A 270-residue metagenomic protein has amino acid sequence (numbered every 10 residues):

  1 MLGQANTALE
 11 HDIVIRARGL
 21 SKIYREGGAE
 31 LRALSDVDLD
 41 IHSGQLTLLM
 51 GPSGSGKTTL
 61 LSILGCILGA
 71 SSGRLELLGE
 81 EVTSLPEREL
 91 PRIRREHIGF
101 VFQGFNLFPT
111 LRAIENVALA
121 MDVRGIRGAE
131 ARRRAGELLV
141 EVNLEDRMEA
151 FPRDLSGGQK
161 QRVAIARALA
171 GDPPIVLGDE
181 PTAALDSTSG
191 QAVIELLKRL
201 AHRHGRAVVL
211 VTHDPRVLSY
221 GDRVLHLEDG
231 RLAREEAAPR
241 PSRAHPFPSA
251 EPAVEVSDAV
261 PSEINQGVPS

Functional and structural regions predicted by a protein language model:
M1-I23, R234-S270: ABC-family P-loop ATPase nucleotide-binding domain
I13-G221, L227: ABC family nucleotide-binding domain
V224-A237: H-loop (His-switch) and adjacent beta-strand-loop-beta switch element of ABC-type ATPase nucleotide-binding domains
